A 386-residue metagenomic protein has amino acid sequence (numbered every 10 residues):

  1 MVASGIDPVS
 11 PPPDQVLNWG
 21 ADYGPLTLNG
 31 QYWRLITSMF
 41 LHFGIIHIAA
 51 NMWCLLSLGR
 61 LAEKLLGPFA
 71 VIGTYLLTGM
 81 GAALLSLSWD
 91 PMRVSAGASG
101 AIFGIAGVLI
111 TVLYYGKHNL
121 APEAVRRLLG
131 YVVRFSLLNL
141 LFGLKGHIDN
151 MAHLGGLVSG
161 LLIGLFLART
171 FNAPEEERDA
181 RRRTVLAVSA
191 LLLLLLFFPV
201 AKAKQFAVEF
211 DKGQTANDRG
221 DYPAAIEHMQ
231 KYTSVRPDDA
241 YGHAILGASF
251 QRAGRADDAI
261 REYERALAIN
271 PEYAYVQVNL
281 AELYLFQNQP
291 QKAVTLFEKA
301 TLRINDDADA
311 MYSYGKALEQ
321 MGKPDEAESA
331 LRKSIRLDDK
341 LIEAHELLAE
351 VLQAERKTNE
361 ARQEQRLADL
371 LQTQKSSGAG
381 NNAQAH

Functional and structural regions predicted by a protein language model:
M1-Q214, D218: A detector for small-residue-rich transmembrane helices and their helix-helix packing motifs
D218, R252-A253, F286-Q287, Q320-M321 (+1 more regions): Register position in tetratricopeptide repeats
V235, I269, R303-I304, L337 (+1 more regions): Structural marker of alpha-solenoid helical repeat scaffolds
